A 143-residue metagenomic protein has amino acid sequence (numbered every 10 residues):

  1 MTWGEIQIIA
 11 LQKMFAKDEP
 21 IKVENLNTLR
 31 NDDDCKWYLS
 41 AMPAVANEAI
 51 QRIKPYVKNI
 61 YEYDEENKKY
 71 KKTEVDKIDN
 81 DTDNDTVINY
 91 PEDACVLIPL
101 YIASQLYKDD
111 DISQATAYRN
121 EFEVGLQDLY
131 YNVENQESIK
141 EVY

Functional and structural regions predicted by a protein language model:
M1, D93, D110: Alpha-helical structural modules in large enzymes and assemblies
M1-V87, E121, D128-Y143: Conserved short "hinge" loops at termini or chain/domain junctions
A16, P20, Y107-K108, I112: General structural signal for alpha-helix termini and helix-helix connectors
N47, V96-K108: Short, hydrophobic/amphipathic alpha-helical patches that form generic packing surfaces within helical domains
V87-V96: Structural motif
Q105-D109, G125-N132: Mid-sequence acidic-hydrophobic segments that form the walls of catalytic/ligand-binding cavities or oligomerization
D111-N120: Short conserved catalytic/interaction loops centered on acidic-Pro-aromatic/His motifs
